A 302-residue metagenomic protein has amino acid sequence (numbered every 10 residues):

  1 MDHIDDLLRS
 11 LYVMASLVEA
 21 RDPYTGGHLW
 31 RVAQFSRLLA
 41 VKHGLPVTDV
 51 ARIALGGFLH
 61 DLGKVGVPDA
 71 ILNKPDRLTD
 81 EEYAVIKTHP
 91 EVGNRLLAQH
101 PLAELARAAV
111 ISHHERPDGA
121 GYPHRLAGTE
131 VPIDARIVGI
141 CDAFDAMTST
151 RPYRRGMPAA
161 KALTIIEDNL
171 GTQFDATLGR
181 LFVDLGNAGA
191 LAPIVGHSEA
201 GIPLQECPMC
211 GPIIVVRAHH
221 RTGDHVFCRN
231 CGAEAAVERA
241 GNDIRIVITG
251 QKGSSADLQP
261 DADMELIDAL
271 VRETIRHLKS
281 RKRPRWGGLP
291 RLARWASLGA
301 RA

Functional and structural regions predicted by a protein language model:
M1-A302: Histidine- and acidic-residue-rich, metal-dependent catalytic cores
